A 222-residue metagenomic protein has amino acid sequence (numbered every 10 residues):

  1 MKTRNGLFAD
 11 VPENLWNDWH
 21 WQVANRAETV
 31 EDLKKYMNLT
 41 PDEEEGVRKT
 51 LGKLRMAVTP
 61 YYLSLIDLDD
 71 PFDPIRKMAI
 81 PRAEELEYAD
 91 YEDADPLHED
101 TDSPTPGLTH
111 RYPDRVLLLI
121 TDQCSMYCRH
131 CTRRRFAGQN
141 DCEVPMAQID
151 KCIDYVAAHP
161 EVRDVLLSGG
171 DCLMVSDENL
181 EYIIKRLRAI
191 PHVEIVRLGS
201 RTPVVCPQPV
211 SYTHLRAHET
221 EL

Functional and structural regions predicted by a protein language model:
M1-R111: Flexible, acidic/Gly-rich N-terminal and inter-domain linker regions that tether and position cofactor-handling modules
L68, A158, A189-H192, R216: Secondary-structure boundary motif
S103-G107, V116-L119, D150-V156: Short, charged beta->alpha transition segments
H110-M146, L198: Canonical Radical SAM [4Fe-4S] cluster-binding loop centered on the CxxxCxxC motif and its immediate flanking residues
R134-V165, E178, Y182: Conserved alpha-helical substructure of the radical SAM core
E161-I190, E194, T202-S211: Conserved glycine-rich "GG(E/T)P / GGGxP" loop and the immediately following alpha-helix in the radical SAM core
G199-T202, R216: Active-site cradle of extracellular carbohydrate-active enzymes
H214-L222: Single conserved hydrophobic/aromatic residue that forms the stacking wall/gate of nucleotide- or nucleobase-binding
